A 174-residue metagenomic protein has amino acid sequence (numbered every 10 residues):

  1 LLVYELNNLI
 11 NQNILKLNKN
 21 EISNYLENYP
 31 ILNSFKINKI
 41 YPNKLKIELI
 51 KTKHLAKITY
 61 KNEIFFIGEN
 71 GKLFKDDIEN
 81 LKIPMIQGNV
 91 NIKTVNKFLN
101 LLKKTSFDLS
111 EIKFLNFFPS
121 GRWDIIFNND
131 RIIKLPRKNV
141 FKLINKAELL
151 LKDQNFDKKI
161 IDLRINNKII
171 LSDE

Functional and structural regions predicted by a protein language model:
L1-E174: Charged, solvent-exposed interaction patches on well-folded alpha/beta domains that mediate macromolecular contacts
